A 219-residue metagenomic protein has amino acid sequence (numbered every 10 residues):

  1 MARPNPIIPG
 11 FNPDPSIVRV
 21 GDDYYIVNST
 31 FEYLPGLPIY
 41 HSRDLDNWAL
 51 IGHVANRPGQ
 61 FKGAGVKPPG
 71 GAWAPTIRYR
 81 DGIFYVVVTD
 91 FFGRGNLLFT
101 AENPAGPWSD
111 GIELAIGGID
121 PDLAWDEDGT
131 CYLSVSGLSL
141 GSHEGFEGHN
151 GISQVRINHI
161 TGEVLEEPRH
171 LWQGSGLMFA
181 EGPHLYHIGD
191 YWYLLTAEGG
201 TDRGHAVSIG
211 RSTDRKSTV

Functional and structural regions predicted by a protein language model:
M1-V219: Carbohydrate-active catalytic/glycan-binding domains of CAZyme proteins, especially the secreted or lumenal ectodomains
